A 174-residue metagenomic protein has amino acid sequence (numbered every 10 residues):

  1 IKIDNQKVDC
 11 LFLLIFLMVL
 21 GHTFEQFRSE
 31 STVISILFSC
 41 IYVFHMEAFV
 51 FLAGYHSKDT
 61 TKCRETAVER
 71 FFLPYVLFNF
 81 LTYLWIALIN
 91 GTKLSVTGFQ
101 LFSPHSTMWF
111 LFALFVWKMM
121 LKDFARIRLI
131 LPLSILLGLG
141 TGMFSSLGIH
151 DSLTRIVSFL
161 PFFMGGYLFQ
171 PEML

Functional and structural regions predicted by a protein language model:
I3-K7, L11, S35-F38, E65 (+3 more regions): Membrane-interface helix-boundary signature
N5-D59, F71-F80: Functionally critical transmembrane alpha-helices in membrane proteins and complexes, commonly lining
Q6-L13, R126-L137, H150: Membrane-interface starts of transmembrane alpha-helices
I34-M46, T97-F112, S145-F162: Interfacial loop-to-helix transition and helix-capping segments at the boundaries of transmembrane helices
M46-H56, W109-L121, F159-Y167: Hydrophobic cores of alpha-helical transmembrane segments in multi-pass inner/ER membrane proteins, independent
G54-K62, M119-I127, M143-F144, G165-L174: Structural signal for the C-terminal ends of transmembrane alpha-helices and the immediately following loop
C63-F71: Membrane-interface alpha-helices at helix entry/exit sites of multi-pass transporters
R70-D123, L131-L147: Membrane-interface helix-loop-helix regions
